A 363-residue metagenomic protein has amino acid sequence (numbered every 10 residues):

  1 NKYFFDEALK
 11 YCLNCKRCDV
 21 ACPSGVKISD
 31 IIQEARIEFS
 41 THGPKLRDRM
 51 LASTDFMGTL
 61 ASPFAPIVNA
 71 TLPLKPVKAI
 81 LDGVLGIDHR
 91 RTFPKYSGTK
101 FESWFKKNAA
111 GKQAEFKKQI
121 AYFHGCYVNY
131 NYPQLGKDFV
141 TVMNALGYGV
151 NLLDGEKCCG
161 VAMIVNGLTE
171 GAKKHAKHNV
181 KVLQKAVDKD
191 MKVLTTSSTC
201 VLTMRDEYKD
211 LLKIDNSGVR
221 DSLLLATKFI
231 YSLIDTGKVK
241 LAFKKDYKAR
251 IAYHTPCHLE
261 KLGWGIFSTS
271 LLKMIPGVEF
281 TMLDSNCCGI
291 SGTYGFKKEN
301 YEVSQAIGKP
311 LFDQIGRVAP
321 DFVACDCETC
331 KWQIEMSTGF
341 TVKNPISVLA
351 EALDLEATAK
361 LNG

Functional and structural regions predicted by a protein language model:
N1-N14: Ferredoxin-like iron-sulfur electron-transfer modules
K10, D19-P23, Y127, N131: Conserved aromatic-histidine-acidic binding/catalytic patches
L13, R17-P23, K27-S29, Q33: CheY-like receiver
I28-G363: Iron-sulfur cluster-binding electron-transfer modules in prokaryotic oxidoreductases
